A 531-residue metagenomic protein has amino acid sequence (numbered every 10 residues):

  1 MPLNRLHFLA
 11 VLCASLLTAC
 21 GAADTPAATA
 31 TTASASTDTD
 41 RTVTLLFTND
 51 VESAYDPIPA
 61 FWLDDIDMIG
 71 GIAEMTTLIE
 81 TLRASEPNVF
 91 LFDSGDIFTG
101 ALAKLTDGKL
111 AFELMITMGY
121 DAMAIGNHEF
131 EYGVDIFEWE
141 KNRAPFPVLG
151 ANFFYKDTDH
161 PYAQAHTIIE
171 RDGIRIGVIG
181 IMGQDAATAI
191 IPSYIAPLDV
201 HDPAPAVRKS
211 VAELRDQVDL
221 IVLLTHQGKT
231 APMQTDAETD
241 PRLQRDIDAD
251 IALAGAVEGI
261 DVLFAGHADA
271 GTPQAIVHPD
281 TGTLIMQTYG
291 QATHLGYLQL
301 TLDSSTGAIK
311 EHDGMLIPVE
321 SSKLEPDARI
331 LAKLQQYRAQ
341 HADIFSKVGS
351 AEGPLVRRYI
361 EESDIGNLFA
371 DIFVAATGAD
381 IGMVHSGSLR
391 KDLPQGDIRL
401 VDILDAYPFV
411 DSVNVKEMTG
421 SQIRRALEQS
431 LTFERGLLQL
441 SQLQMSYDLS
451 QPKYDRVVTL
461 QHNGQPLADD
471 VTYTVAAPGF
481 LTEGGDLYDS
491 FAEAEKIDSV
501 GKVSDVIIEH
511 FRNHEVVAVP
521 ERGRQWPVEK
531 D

Functional and structural regions predicted by a protein language model:
M1-L9: Bacterial N-terminal signal peptides that target proteins for export
L9-A19: Bacterial N-terminal signal peptides
C20-Q336, I360-I372, G382, D397 (+4 more regions): Acidic, metal/ion-coordinating pockets
M315-V319, S350-L355, M383-G396, S441-Q451 (+1 more regions): A glycine-rich phosphate-binding loop feature that marks nucleotide/adenosyl-phosphate handling sites
D343-D364: Glycine-rich phosphate/diphosphate-binding loops and the adjacent beta-loop-alpha structural elements that coordinate
K391-M418, Q422-S430, G484: Flexible, polar/acidic helix-loop-strand segments at domain edges
R435-Q465: Charge-dense polyanion-binding interfaces
T459-L481, G501-K502: Low-complexity, glycine/alanine/valine/leucine- and proline-rich hydrophobic stretches
